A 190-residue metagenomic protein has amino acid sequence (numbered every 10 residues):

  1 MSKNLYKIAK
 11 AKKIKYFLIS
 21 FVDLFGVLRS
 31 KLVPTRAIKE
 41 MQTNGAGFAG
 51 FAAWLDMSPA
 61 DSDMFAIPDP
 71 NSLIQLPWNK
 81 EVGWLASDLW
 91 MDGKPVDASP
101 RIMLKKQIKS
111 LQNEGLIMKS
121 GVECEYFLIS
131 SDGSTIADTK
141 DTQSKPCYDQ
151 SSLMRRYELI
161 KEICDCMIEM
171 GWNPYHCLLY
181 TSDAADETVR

Functional and structural regions predicted by a protein language model:
M1-H176: ATP/Mg2+-dependent ligation/transfer catalytic cores
Y180-R190: Single conserved hydrophobic/aromatic residue that forms the stacking wall/gate of nucleotide- or nucleobase-binding
